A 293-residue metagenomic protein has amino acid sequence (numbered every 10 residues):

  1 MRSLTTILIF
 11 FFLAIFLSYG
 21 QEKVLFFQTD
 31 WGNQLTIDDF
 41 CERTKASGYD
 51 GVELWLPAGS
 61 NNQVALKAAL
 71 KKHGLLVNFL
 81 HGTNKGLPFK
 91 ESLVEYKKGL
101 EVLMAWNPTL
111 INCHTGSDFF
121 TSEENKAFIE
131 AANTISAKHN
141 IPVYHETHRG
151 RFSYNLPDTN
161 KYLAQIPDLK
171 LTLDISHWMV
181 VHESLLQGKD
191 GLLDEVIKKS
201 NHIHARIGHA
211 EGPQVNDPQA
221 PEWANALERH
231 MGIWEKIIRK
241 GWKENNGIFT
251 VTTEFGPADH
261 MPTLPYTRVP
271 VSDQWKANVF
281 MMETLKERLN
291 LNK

Functional and structural regions predicted by a protein language model:
M1-E22: Bacterial Sec-dependent N-terminal signal peptides
F16-K97, V279-K293: N-terminal pre-domain/capping segments
E22, D38-E42, Q165-L169, M179-K293: Histidine-acidic metal/acid-base catalytic patches
K23-T29, V52-L54, L75-G82, I111-C113 (+4 more regions): Hydrophobic faces of well-ordered beta-strands that scaffold small-molecule active sites in alpha/beta enzyme cores
Q28-G32, W55-P57, G82-G86, G116-D118 (+4 more regions): Active-site beta-loop-alpha junctions enriched in small/polar residues
G48-D50, H73-L75, N107, Q165-L171 (+1 more regions): Glycine-enriched alpha-helix->loop->beta-strand junction motifs that scaffold or abut catalytic
L66-K85, A132-N140, I166, M231-E235: Alpha-helix-loop-beta-strand connector modules within alpha/beta enzyme cores
P88-K170: Active-site acidic/histidine proton-transfer and metal-coordination neighborhood in alpha/beta enzyme cores
